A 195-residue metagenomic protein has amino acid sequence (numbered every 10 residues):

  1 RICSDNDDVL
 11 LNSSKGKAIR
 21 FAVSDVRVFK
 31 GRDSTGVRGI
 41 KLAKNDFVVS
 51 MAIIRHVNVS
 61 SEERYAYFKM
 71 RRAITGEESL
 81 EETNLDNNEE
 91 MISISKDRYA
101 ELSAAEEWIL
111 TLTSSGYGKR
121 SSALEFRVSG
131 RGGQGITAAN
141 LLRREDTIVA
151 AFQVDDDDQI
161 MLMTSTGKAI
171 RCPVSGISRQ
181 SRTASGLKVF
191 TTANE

Functional and structural regions predicted by a protein language model:
R1-E195: C-terminal interaction appendages of subunits in large macromolecular complexes
